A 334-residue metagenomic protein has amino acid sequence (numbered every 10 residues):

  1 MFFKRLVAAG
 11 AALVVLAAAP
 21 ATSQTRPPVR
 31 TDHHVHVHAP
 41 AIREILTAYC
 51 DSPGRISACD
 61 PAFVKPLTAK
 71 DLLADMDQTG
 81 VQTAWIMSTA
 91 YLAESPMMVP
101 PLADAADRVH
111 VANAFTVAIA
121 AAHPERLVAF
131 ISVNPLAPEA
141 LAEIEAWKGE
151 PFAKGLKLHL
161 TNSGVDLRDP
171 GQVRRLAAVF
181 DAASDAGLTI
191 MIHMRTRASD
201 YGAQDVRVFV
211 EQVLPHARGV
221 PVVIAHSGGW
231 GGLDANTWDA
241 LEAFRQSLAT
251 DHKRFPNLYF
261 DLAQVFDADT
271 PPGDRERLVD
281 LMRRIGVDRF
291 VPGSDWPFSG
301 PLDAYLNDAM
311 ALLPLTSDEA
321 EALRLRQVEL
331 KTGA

Functional and structural regions predicted by a protein language model:
M1-G10: Bacterial N-terminal signal peptides that target proteins for export
F3, T25-H33, V37, A41-T83 (+3 more regions): Mid-to-C-terminal alpha-helical segments outside catalytic/metal-binding sites
H34, M76, T116, L156 (+3 more regions): Conserved, mostly hydrophobic/aromatic
H36, T89, S132-L136, H159-S163 (+4 more regions): Active-site beta-loop-alpha junctions enriched in small/polar residues
D51-L67, D71-V99, R126-S132, K154-G155 (+1 more regions): Divalent metal-dependent hydrolysis catalytic cores, especially in the metallo-beta-lactamase
L67-D75, P138-K148, R277: Short, acidic/polar
L92-A198, Q204: Active-site gating/metal-coordination segments in enzymes
K154-G155, R168-V291: Catalytic pocket-lining loop regions of alpha/beta-barrel enzymes, especially the amidohydrolase/enolase/GH5 lineages
